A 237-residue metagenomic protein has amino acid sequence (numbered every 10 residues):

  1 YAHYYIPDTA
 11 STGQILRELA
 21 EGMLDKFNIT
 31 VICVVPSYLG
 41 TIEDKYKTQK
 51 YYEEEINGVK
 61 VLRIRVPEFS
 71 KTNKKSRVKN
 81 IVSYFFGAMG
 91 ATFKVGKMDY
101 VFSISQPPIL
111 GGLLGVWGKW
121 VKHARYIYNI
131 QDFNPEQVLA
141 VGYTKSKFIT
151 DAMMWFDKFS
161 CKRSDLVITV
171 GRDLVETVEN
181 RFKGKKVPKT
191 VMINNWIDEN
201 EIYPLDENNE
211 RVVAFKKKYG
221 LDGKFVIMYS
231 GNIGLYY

Functional and structural regions predicted by a protein language model:
Y1, V170, I193, Y229-G231: Short hydrophobic "strand-cap" motifs at the C-terminus of beta-strands
Y1-N57: N-terminal subdomain of nucleotide-sugar transferases
H3, F69-S76, V121-M154, K158 (+2 more regions): Acceptor-binding helix/loop patch of EC 2.4 sugar-transfer enzymes, predominantly nucleotide-sugar-dependent
V35, D173, I193-W196: Carbohydrate-associated surface elements
Y46-Y52, Y203-G220: A short helix/loop element that forms part of the nucleotide-sugar donor recognition site in Leloir-type
R77-F93, M98-A124, Y128-Q131, P135-E136: An aromatic- and histidine-rich active-site surface loop
M89, L110, W117-V121, F148-T169: Membrane-proximal helix-turn-helix segments that form the acceptor-binding/catalytic region of lipid-linked
G220-Y237: Conserved donor-binding/catalytic core segment of Leloir-type glycosyltransferases
